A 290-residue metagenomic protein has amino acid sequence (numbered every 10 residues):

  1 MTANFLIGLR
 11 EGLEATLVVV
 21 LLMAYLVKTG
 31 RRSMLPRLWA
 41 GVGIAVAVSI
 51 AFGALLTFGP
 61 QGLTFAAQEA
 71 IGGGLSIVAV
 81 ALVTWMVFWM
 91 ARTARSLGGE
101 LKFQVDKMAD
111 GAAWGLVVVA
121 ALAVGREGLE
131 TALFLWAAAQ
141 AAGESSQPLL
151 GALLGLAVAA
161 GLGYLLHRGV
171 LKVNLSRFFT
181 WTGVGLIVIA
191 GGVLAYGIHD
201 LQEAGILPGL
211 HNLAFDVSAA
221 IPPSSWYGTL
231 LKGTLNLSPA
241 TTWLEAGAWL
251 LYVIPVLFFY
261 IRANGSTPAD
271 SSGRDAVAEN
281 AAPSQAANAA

Functional and structural regions predicted by a protein language model:
M1-A290: Multi-pass alpha-helical transmembrane bundle typical of ion/small-solute transporters and intramembrane aspartyl
